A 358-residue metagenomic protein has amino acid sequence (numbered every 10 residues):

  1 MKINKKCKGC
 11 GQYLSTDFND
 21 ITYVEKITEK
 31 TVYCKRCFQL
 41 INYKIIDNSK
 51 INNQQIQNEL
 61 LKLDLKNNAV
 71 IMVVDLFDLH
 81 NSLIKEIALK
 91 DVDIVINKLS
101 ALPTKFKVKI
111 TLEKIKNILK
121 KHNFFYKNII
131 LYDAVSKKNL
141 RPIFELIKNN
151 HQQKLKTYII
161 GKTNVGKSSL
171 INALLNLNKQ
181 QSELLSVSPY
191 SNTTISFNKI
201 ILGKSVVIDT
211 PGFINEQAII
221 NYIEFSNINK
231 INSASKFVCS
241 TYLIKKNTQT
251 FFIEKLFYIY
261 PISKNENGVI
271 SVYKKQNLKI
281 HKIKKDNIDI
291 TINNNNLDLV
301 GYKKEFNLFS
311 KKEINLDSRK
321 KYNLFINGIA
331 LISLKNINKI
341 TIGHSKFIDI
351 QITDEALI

Functional and structural regions predicted by a protein language model:
K2-V70, F77, K90-D93, L99 (+1 more regions): Helix-rich effector regions associated with P-loop NTPase G domains
E59-L60, I87, I143-I147: Generic hydrophobic alpha-helical segments
A69-M72, Y158: Conserved beta-strand elements of the Class I
M72, V95, I130: Conserved Rossmann-like nucleotide-binding pocket used by diverse enzymes that bind dinucleotide cofactors
N81-K85, T104-K109, Q217-I220: Conserved ATPase-coupling elements of RecA-like P-loop NTPase cores
A101-T163, N176, Q180-Q181: Canonical P-loop GTPase G-domain recognition
K167: Conserved lysine of the Walker
